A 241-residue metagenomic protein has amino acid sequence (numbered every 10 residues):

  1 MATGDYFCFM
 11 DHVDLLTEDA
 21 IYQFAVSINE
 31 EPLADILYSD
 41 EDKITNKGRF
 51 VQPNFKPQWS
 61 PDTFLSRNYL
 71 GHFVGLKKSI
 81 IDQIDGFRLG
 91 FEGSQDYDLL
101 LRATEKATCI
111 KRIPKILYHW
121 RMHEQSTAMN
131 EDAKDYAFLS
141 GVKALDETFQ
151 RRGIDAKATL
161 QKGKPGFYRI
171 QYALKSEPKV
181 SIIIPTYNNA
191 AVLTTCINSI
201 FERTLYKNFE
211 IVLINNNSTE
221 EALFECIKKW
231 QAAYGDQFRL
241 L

Functional and structural regions predicted by a protein language model:
F7: Short aromatic/hydrophobic "clamp" motif used to bind/position activated sugar donors
L15, D19-V51: Conserved donor NDP-sugar-binding/catalytic core segment of glycosyltransferases
E30, N198-N208: Short, acidic, metal-binding catalytic loop of nucleotide-sugar glycosyltransferases
S60-D146: Conserved nucleotide-sugar donor-binding catalytic segment
D98, K179-I183, E210: Cell-envelope/extracellular polymer assembly enzymes that use nucleotide-activated donors
D146-E202: N-proximal low-complexity "stem/linker" segments adjacent to membrane-targeting elements
N208-N217, L241: Short beta-strand/loop segment that forms part of the nucleotide-sugar
N215-E225: A conserved acidic beta->alpha catalytic loop
